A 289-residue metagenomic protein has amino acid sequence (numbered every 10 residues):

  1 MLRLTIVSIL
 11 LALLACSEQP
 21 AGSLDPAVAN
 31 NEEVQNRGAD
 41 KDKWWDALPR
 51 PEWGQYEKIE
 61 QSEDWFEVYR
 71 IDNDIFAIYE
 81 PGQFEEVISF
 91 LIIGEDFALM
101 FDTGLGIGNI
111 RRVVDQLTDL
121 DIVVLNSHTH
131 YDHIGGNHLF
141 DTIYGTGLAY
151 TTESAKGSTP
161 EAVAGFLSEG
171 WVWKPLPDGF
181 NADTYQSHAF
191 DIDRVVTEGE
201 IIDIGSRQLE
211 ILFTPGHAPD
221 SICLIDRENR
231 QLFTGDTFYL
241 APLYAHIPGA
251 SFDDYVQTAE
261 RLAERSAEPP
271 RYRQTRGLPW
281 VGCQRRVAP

Functional and structural regions predicted by a protein language model:
M1-S8: Sec-dependent signal peptide recognition, specifically the positively charged N-region followed immediately by
L10, P20-I59, E260-P289: Accessory terminal helices/loops
L13-A15: C-terminal motif of bacterial Sec signal peptides marking the signal peptidase cleavage site
S62-Q116, L224-D236: Conserved beta-strand hairpin/beta-sheet module of binuclear metal-dependent hydrolase folds, prominently
Y69-I71, I92, G199-I204, R271: Short acidic-hydrophobic surface loop/beta-edge motif
D72-A77, G199, Q208-E210: Short, hydrophobic/aromatic-rich segments at coil-to-beta transitions
F97-A98, L105-G106, Q186-S187, R194 (+2 more regions): Metallo-beta-lactamase
I107-D203, L240, P289: Active-site HxH/HxHxD metal-binding segment of metal-dependent hydrolases
